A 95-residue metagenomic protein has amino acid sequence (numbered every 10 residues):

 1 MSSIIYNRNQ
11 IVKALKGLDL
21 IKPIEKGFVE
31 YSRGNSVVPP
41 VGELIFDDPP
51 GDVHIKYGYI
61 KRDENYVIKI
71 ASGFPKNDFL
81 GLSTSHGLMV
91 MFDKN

Functional and structural regions predicted by a protein language model:
M1-N95: N-terminal ligand-binding/catalytic initiation module
